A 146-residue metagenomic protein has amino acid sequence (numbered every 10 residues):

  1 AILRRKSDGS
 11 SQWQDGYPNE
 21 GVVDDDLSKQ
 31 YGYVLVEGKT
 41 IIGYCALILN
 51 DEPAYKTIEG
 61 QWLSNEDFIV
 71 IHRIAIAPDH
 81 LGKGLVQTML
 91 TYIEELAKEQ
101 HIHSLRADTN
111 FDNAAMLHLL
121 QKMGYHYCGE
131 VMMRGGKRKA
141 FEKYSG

Functional and structural regions predicted by a protein language model:
I2-V22: Conserved GNAT-fold acetyl-CoA-binding loop/helix
Y31-I48: Conserved beta-hairpin
A46-R73, L81: Conserved acyl-donor/pantetheine-binding loop and adjacent beta-alpha core of acyl/acetyltransferases and related
S64-N65, K122-M123, E130-G146: C-terminal "cap" of GNAT-fold acetyltransferases
I74-I76, T109: Hydrophobic adenine-recognition pocket in adenosine-nucleotide-binding enzymes
I76, G82-E95, H118-K122: Conserved acetyl-CoA-binding loop-helix of GNAT-fold acetyltransferases
Q87, E99, F111-G129: Conserved active-site alpha-helix within GNAT-family acetyltransferase domains
L90, A97-T109: Conserved GNAT acetyl-CoA-binding A-motif
